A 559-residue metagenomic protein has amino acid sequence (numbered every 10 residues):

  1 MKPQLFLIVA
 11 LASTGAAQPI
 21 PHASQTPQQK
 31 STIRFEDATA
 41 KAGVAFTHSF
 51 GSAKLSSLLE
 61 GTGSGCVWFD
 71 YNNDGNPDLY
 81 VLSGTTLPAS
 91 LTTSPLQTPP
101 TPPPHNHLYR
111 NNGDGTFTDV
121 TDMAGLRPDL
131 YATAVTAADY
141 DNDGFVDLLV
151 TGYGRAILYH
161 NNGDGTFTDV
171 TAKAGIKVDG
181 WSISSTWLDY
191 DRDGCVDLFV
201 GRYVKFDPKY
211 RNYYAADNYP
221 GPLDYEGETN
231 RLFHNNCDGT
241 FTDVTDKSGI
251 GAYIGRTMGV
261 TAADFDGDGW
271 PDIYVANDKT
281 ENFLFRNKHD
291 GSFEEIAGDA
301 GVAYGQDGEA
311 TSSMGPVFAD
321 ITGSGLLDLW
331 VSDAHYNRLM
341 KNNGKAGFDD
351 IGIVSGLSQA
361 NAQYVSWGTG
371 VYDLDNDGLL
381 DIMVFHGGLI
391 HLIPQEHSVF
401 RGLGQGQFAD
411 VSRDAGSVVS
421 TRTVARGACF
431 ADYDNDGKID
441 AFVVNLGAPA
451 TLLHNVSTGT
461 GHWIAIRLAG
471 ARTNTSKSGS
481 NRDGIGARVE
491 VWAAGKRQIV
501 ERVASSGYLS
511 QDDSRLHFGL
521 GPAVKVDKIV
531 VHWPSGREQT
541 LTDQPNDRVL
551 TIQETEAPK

Functional and structural regions predicted by a protein language model:
F35-A38, T116-L126, T166-I176, G239-G251 (+3 more regions): Blade-edge beta-strand/turn elements of extracellular beta-propeller and related beta-sheet repeat scaffolds
A42, S52-A53, Q359, L389-I393 (+2 more regions): Gly/Ser/Thr/Pro-enriched helix-cap/hinge segments flanking short amphipathic alpha-helices
V44-G65, P102, A124-T136, G175-T186 (+7 more regions): Repeat-based blade/solenoid architectures
G63-N73, R110, Y131-V146, H160 (+8 more regions): Beta-propeller blade termini
L79-S83, D143-G152, L198-R202, D268 (+5 more regions): Hydrophobic beta-strand segments that make up the repeating blades of beta-propeller and related beta-repeat
L82-T101, R202-Y225, V384-I393: Short, conserved, GDST-rich strand-edge loop motifs in beta-rich repeat architectures
H105-N111, E228-N235, R286, H397-G402: Beta-propeller blade signature
V120-Y140, F145, V150-Y190, V200-L223 (+2 more regions): Asp-box/WD-like beta-propeller blade repeats and closely related beta-sheet repeat scaffolds
